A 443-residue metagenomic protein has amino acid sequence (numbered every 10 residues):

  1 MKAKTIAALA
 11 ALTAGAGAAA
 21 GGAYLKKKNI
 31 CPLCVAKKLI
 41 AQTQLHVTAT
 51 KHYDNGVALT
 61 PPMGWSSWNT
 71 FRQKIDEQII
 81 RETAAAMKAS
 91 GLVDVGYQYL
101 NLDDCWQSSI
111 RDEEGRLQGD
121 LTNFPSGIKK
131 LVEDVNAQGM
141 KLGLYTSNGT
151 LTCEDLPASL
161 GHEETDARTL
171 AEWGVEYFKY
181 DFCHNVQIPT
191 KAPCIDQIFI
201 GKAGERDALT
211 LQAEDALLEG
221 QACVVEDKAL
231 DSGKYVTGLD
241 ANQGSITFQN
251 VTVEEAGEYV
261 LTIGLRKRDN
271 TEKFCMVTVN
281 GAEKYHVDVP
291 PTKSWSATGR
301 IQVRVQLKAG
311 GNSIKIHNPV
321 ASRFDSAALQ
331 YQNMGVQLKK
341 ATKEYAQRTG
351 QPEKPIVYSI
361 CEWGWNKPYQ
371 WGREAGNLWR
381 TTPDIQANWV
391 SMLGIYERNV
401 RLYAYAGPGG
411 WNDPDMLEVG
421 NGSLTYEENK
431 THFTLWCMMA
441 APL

Functional and structural regions predicted by a protein language model:
K4-K26: Hydrophobic alpha-helical topogenic segments used for membrane insertion/localization
P32-E77, R81, V336-K343: N-terminal module-boundary/linker segments of secreted carbohydrate-active enzymes
P62-S67, G96-L102, K141-T146, E176-D181 (+4 more regions): Structural recognition of the beta-strand scaffold that forms the well-ordered cores of secreted hydrolase catalytic
S67-I75, G119-L121, R323, L424: Second-shell loop/turn segments in exported
W68-T70, C105-Q107, S147-L151, C183-N185 (+2 more regions): Active-site beta-loop-alpha junctions enriched in small/polar residues
I79, T83-P189, Q330: Aromatic-lined carbohydrate-binding/catalytic grooves of carbohydrate-active enzymes
K191-D325: Extracytoplasmic
L329, V336-L443: Glycan-recognition surfaces
